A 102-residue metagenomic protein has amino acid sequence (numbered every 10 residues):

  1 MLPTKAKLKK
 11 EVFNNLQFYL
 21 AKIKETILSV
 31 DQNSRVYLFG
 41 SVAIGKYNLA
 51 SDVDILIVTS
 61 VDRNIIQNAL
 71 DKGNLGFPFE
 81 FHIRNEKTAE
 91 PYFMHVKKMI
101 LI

Functional and structural regions predicted by a protein language model:
M1-Y37, A43-A50, V58-I102: Catalytic core of pol beta-like nucleotidyltransferases
